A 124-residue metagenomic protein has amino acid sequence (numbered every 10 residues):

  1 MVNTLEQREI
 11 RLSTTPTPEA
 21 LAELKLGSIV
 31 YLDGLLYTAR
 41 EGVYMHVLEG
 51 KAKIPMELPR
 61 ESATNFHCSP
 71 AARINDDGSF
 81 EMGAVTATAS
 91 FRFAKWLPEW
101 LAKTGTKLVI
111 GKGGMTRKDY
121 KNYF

Functional and structural regions predicted by a protein language model:
V2-T4, F124: Mixed-charge, low-complexity intrinsically disordered regions
E6-P16: Short, structured beta-strand/loop micro-motifs enriched in basic residues and often containing a Trp
E6-R8, S28, S62-T64: A generic structural signal for short beta-strands and their flanking turns/coil linkers
T14, G34, C68-P70: Pocket-edge structural micro-motifs
P18, L35-A39: Short, charged beta-turn/beta-strand-edge "cap" motif at the junction between a beta-strand and an adjacent loop
P18-E23, P55: Short, surface-exposed secondary-structure edge patches
T38-F124: Feature captures the catalytic cores and cofactor-binding loops of soluble hydro-lyases/lyases that act on carboxylate
